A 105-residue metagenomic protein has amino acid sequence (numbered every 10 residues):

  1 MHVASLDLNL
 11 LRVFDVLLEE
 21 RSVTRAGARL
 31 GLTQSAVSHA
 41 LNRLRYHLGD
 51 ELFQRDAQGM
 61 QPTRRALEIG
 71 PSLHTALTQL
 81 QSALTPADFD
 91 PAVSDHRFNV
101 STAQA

Functional and structural regions predicted by a protein language model:
H2-E20, S38, L67-G70, H74-L77: Short alpha-helical elements of helix-turn-helix
D15-G31: Short helix-boundary/capping micro-motifs
E20, R29, R43-E51: Residue cluster at the C-terminal edge of the helix-turn-helix DNA-binding motif
T33-A36, A40-R43: Residues within the DNA-recognition helix of helix-turn-helix
R45-R64: A short LG(V/I)-centered, amphipathic sequence patch enriched for acidic residue(s) preceding the LG motif
H47-L48, I69-P91: Alpha-helical linker/hinge and terminal dimerization helices associated with HTH transcriptional regulators
A87-A105: Interdomain hinge and pocket-entrance segments immediately C-terminal to HTH DNA-binding domains
